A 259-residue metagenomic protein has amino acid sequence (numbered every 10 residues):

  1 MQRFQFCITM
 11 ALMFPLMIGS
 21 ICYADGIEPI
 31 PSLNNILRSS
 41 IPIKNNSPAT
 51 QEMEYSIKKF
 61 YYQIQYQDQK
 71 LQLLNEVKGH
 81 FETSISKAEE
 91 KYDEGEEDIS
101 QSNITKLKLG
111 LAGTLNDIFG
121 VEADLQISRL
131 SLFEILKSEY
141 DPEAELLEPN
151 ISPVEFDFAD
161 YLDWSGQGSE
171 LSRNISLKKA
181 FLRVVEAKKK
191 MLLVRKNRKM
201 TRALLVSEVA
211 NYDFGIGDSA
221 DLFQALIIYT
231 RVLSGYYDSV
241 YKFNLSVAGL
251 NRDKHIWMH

Functional and structural regions predicted by a protein language model:
M1-M10: Bacterial N-terminal signal peptides that target proteins for export
Q2-R3, C22-R38, N45, L130-F156 (+2 more regions): Acidic, low-complexity, intrinsically disordered peripheral segments
T9-G19: Bacterial N-terminal signal peptides
D25-E52, S56, D157-V185, D218-S219 (+1 more regions): Small/polar-residue-enriched beta-strand and adjacent coil segments characteristic of outer-membrane beta-barrel
E52-S165, R183, K190, N197 (+3 more regions): Periplasmic alpha-helical coiled-coil/stalk elements that build and connect Gram-negative outer-membrane
G95-Q101, N174, G215-S219: Helix N-cap/loop-to-helix boundary motif
E186, L192-R195, R202-V206, A210-H259: Hydrophilic extracytoplasmic domains
